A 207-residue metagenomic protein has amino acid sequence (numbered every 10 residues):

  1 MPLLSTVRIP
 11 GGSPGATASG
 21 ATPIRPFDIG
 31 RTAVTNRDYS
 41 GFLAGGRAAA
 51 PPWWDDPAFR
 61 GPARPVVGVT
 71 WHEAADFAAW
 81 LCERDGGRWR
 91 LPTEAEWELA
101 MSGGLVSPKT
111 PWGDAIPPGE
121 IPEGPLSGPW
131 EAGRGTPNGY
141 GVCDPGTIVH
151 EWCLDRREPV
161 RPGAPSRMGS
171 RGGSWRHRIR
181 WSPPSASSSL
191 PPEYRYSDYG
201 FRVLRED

Functional and structural regions predicted by a protein language model:
M1-P51, G68-H72, T147: A short glycine-rich, aromatic-capped structural motif
L3-T6, G128, E206: Generic detector of low-complexity/intrinsically disordered segments and short hydrophobic N-terminal stretches
I9, D55-S188, P192-S197: Functional-site microenvironments in short loops/helix caps that host divalent-cation chemistry
R37-S40, A75-D76, E98, R202: Active-site phosphate/pyrophosphate-handling residues
A44, G173-R176, D207: Intrinsically disordered, low-complexity segments enriched in polar/charged small residues
G46-R47, G104, R156, D207: A general structural signal marking secondary-structure boundaries and capping sites
D198-D207: Short, structured beta-strand segments at or near domain termini in extracellular proteins/domains
